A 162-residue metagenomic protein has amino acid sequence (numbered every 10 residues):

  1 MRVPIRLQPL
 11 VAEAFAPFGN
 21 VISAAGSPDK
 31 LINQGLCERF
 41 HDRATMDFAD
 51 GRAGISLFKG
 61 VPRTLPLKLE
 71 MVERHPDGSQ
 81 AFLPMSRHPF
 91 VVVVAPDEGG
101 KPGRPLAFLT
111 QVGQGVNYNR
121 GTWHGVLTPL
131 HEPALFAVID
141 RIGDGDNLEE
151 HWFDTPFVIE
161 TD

Functional and structural regions predicted by a protein language model:
M1-A107, D144-H151, V158-D162: Non-catalytic, conserved peripheral segments adjacent to functional cores
V91-V92, N117, G125, V138: Short hydrophobic/aromatic-rich beta-strand segments that constitute the beta-sheet cores of beta-sandwich/beta-barrel
A107-T110, L127-P129: Exposed beta-sheet edge/beta-hairpin loop segments within beta-rich domains
L109-W123: Conserved metal-binding segment of the jelly-roll/cupin
T122-E150: A short beta-strand-loop micro-motif that forms or neighbors metal/cofactor- and ligand-binding patches at active-site
